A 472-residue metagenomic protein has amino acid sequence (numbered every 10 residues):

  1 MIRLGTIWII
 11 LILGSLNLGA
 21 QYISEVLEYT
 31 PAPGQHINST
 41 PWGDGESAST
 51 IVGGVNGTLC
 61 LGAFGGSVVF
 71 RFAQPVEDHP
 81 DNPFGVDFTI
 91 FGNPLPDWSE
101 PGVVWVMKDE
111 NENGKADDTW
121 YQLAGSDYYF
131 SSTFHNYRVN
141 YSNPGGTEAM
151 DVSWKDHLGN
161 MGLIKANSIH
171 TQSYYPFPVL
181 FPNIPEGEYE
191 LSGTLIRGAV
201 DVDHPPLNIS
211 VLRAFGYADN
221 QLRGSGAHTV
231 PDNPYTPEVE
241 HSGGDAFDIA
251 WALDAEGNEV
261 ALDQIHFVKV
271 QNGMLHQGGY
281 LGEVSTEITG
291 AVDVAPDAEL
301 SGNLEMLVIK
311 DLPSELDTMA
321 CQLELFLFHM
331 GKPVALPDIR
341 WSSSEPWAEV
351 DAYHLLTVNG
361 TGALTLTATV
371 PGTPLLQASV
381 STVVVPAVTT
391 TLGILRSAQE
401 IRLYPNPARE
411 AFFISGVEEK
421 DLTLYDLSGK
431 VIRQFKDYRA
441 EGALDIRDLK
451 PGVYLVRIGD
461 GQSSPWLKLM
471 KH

Functional and structural regions predicted by a protein language model:
Q21-E100, T119, A124-S301: A domain-level signal for the mature, folded cores of soluble proteins
G302-L307, V383-Y404: Residue-level detector of functionally pivotal "anchor" positions at catalytic/ligand-binding pockets or at interdomain
T318-G331, L366: Beta-strand-rich structural segments
V334-W347, K420-S428: Change to "...patches in solvent-exposed regions of secreted, membrane-anchored, or virion-exposed structural
S342-H354, I432-F435: Low-complexity "stalk/linker" and mucin-like segments enriched in Ser/Thr/Pro/Ala/Gly
Y353-G362: Extracellular/luminal low-complexity segments enriched in Ser/Thr/Pro
P371-S379, D460-P465: Short, exposed coil/turn segments at beta-strand boundaries within extracellular/luminal domains
I394-Y404, A408-H472: C-terminal outer-membrane/trafficking sorting elements
